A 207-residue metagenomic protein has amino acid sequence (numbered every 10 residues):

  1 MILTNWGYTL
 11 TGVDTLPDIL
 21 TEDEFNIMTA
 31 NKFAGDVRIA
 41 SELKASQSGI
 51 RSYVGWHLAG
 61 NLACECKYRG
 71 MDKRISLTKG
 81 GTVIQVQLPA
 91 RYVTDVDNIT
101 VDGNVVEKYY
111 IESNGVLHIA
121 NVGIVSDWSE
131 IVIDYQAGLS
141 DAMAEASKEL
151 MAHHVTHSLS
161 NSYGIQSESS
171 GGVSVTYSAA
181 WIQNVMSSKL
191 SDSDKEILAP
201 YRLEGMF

Functional and structural regions predicted by a protein language model:
M1-F207: Divalent metal-cofactor coordination and adjacent catalytic microenvironments
